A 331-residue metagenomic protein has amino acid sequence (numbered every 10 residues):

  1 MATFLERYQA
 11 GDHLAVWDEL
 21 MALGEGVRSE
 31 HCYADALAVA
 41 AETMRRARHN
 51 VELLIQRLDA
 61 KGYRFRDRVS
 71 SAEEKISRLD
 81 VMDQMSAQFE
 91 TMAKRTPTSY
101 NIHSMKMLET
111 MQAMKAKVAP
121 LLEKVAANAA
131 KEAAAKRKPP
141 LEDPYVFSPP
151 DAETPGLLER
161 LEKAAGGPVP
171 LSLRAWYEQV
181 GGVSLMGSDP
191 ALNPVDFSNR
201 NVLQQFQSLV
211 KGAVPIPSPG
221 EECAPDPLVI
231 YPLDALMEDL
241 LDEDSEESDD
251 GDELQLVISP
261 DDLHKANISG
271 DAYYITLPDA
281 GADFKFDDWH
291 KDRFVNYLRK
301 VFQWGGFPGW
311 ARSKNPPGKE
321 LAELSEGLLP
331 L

Functional and structural regions predicted by a protein language model:
M1-E159, E178-L331: A C-terminal-region feature
P170-V180: Short hydrophobic alpha-helical segments that form membrane-spanning helices or hydrophobic packing faces of helical
